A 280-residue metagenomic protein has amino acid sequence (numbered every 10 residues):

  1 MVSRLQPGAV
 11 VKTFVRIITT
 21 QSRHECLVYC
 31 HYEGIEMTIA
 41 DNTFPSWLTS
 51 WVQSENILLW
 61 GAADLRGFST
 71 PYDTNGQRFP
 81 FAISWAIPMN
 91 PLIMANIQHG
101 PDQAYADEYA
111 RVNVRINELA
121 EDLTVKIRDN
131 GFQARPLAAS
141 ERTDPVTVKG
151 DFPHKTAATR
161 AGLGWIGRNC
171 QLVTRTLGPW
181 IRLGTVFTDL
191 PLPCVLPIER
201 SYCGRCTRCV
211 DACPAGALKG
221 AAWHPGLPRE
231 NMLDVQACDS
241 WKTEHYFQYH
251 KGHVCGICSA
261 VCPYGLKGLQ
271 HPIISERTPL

Functional and structural regions predicted by a protein language model:
V2, G8-V10, G34: Residue-identity detector for glycine
A9, T13, T19-T20: Ala/Thr-enriched low-complexity intrinsically disordered regions
R16-I17, G34: Generic short N-terminal amphipathic or hydrophobic helices
M37-R111: Non-catalytic, usually N-terminal nucleic-acid engagement modules in DNA/RNA processing proteins
R111-L280: Catalytic cores of enzyme domains
